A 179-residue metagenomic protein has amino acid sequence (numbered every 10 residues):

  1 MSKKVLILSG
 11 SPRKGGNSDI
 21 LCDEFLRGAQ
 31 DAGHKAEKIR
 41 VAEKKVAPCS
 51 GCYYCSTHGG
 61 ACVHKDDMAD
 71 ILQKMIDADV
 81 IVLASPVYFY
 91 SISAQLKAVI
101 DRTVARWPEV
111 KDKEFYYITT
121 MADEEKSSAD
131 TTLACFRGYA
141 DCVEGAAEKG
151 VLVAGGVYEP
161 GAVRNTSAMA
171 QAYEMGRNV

Functional and structural regions predicted by a protein language model:
M1-A84, Y90-R106, G161-V179: N-terminal beta1-alpha1-beta2 submodule of the flavodoxin-like/Rossmannoid cofactor-binding fold
R40, L152-V153: Residue-level recognition of beta-strand->loop/alpha-helix junctions
C52, V151-L152: Generic beta-strand hydrophobic packing signal
S85, G155: Short secondary-structure boundary segments
V87-F89, A122-D123: Short glycine-rich anion-binding loops that position phosphate/pyrophosphate groups of nucleotides and phosphorylated
A94-Q95, W107-G150: Short, glycine-/small-residue-rich phosphate/pyrophosphate-handling segment
T120, G156-A162: A short acidic, helix-capping loop that chelates divalent metal ions and anchors anionic groups
